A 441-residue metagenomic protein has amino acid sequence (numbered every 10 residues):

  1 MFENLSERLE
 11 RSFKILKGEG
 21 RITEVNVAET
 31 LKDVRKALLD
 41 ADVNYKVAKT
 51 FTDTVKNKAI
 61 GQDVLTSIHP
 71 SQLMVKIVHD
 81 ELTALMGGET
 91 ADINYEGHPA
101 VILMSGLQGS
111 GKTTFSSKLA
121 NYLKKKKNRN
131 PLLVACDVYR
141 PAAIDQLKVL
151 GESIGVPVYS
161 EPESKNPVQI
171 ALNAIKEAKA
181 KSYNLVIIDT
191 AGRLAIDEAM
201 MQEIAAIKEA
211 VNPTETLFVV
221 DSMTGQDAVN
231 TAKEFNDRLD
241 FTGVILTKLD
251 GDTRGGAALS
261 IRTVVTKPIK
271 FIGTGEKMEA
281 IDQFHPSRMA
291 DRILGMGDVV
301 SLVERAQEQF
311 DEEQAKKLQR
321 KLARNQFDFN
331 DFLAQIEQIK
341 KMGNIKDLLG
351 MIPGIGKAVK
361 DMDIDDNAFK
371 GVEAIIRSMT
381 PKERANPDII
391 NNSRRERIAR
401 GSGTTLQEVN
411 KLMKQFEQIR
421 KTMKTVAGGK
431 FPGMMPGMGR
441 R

Functional and structural regions predicted by a protein language model:
F2-E19, R288-R441: Long amphipathic alpha-helical segments used for membrane anchoring, targeting, substrate engagement, or oligomerization
N4, R11, D33, I77-A84 (+15 more regions): Alpha-helical scaffold segments in soluble metabolic enzymes
R8-C136, A143-S164, I170-T190: Primarily NTPase-proximal linker/entry elements flanking Walker-type ATP/GTP-binding cores
L16, D42, V78, L107 (+9 more regions): Residue-level signature of catalytic and energy-coupling elements of molecular machines, predominantly ATP/GTP-dependent
E19, N26, T66, D92-E96 (+15 more regions): Replace "in large, NTP-powered and nucleic-acid-processing enzymes" with "in large, NTP-powered factors and other
G109-S110, Y139-P141, K165-P167, G192-I196 (+2 more regions): Short, small-residue-enriched loops and turns at beta-alpha junctions that line or gate enzyme active sites
P141-L147, A228-T231: Short, glycine/polar-rich helix-capping loops at beta-to-alpha or helix-loop-helix junctions that flank or form
L172-I175, K179, Y183, A195 (+2 more regions): Conserved phosphate-handling catalytic cores of large alpha/beta enzymes
